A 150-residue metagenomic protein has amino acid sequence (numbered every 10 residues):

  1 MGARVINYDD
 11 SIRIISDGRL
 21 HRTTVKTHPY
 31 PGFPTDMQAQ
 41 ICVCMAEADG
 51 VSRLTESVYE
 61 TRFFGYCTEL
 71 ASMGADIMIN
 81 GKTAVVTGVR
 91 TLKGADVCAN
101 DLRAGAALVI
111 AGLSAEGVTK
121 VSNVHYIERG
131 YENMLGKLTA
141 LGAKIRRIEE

Functional and structural regions predicted by a protein language model:
M1-E150: Short, structured segments at the rim of ligand-binding sites
